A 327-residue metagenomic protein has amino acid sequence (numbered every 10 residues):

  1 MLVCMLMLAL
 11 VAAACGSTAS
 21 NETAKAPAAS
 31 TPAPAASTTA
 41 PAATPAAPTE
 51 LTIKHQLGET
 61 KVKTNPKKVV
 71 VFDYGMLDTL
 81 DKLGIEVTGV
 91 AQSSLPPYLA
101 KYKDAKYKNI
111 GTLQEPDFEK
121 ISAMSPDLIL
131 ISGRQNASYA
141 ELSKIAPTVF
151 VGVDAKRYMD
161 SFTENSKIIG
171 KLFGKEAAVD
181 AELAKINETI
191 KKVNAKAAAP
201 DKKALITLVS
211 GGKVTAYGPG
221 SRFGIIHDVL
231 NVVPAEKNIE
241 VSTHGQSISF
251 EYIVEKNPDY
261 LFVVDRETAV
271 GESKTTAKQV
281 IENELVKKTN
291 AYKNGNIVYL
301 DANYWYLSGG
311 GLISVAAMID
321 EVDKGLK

Functional and structural regions predicted by a protein language model:
L2-C4, A13-Y74, A177-L205, T268-S273 (+3 more regions): Bacterial Sec-exported substrate-binding components of ABC uptake systems
P48, K61-P66, K101-N109, N231-S242: A local structural motif
H55-L57, I110-D117, E240-S249: Short helix-initiation/N-cap motifs at beta->coil->alpha
D73-K120: A short, structured surface patch at a secondary-structure boundary
L95-A100, A216-G245: Alpha-helical, coiled-coil/dimerization segments enriched in small aliphatic residues
S125-I131, P147, I253, N257-L261: Proline-aspartate-enriched helix->loop->beta-strand connector
I145-G211, N296, S308-K327: Extracytoplasmic substrate-binding proteins
D259-K327: Structured C-terminal subdomain patch of bacterial secreted/periplasmic proteins
